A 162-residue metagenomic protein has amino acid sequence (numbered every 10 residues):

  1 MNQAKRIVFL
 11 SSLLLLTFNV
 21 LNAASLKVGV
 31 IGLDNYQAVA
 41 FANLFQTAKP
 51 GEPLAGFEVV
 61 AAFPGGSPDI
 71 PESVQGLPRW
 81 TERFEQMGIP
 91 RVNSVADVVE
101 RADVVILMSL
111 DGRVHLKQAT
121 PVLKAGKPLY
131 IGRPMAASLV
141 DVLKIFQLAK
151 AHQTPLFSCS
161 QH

Functional and structural regions predicted by a protein language model:
M1, V20-L21: Short, intrinsically disordered, low-complexity terminal segments
M1-F9: Bacterial N-terminal signal peptides that target proteins for export
V8-N19: Bacterial N-terminal signal peptides
L13, A23-A125, L143, A151: N-terminal glycine-/serine-/threonine-rich beta1-alpha1-beta2 phosphate-ribose binding loop of Rossmann-like
Q75-L77, G132, S138: A general structural signal for short secondary-structure boundary/capping elements
N93, I131, L156-S158: Hydrophobic residues in well-ordered beta-strands that form the structural core
G126-P128, R133-P134: Short helix/strand-capping hinge loops at secondary-structure junctions that flank key functional elements
A136-H162: A contiguous active-site-proximal alpha/beta segment in oxidoreductase catalytic domains
